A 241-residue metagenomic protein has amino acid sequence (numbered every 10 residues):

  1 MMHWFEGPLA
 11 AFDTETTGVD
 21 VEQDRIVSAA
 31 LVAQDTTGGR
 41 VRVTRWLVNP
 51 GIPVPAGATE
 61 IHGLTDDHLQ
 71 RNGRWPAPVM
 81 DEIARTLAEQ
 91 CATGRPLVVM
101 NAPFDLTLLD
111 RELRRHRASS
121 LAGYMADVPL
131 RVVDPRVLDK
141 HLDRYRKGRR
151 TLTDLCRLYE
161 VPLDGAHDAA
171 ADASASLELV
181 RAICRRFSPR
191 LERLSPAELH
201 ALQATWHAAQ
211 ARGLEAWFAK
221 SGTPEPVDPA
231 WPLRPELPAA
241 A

Functional and structural regions predicted by a protein language model:
M1-V27, Q34-G39, R71-A241: DEDD superfamily 3′-5′ metal-dependent exonuclease/proofreading module
R42-H62: Short, surface-exposed acidic-centric catalytic microdomains
L64-Q70: Short glycine/proline- and acidic residue-enriched helix-loop micro-motifs that form flexible lids or anion-recognition
